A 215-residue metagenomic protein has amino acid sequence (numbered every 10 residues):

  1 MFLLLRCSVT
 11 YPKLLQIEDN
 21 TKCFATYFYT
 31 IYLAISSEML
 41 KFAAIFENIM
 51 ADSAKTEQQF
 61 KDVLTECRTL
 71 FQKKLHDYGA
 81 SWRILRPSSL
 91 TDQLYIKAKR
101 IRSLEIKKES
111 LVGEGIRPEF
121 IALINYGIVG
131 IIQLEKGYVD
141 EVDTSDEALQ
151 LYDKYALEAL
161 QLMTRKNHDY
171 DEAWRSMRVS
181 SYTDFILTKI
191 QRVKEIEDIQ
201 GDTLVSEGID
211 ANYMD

Functional and structural regions predicted by a protein language model:
T10: Zn2+-dependent cytidine deaminase-like catalytic core
K13-L14, C23, Y29-N48: Short, positively charged and aromatic/hydrophobic N-terminal segments
F42-D215: Intrinsically disordered, low-complexity regulatory regions that flank transcription factor DNA-binding cores
